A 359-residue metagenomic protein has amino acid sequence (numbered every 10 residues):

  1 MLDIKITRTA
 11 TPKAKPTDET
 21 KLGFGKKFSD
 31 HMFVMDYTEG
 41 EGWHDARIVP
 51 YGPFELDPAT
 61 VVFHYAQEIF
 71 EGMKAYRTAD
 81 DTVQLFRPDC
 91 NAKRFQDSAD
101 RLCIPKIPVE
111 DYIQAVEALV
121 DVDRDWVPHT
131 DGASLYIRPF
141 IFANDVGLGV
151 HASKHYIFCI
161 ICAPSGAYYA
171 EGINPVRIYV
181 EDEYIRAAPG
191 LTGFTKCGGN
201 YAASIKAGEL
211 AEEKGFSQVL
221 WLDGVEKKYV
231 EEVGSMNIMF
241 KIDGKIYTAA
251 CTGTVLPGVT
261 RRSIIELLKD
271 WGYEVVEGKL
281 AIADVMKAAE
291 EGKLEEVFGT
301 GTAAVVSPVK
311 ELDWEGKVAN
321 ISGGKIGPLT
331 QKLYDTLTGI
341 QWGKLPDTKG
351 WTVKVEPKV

Functional and structural regions predicted by a protein language model:
M1-L119, G147-V359: Helix-start/capping segments and mature chain N-termini
V122, F142-N144: Intrinsically disordered, low-complexity linker/loop segments enriched in Gly/Pro and charged/polar residues
D125-T130, P346-G350: Short glycine-rich, low-complexity/disordered patches
P128-R138, F142: Extended, Lys/Arg-enriched charged tracts that mediate electrostatic binding to polyanionic substrates
